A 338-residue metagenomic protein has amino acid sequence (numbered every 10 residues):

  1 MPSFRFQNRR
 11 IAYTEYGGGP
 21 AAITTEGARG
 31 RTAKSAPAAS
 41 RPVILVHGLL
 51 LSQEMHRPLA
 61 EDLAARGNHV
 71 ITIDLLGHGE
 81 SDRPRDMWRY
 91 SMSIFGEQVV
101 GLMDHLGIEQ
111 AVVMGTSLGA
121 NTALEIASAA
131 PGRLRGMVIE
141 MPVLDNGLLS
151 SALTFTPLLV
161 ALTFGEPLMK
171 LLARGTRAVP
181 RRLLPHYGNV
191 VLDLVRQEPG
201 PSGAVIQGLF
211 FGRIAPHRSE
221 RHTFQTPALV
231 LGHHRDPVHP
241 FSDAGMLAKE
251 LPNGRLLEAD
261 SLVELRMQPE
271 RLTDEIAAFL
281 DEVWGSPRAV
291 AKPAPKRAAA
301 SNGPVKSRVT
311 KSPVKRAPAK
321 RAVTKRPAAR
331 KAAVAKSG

Functional and structural regions predicted by a protein language model:
R9-D82: Conserved HGGG/HGGXW glycine-rich cap/lid loop of the alpha/beta-hydrolase fold
R29, T72-V112: Active-site loop/oxyanion-hole signature of alpha/beta-hydrolase fold enzymes
G115-G119, A123: Gly/Ala-rich beta-loop-alpha elbow adjacent to hydrolase catalytic centers
L124, S128-A129, L134-F164: Flexible "cap/lid" loop of the alpha/beta hydrolase fold
V190-S219: Hydrophobic, aromatic-rich cap/lid helix
F224, V230-G232: Short beta-strand/loop motif that positions the catalytic acidic residue of the alpha/beta-hydrolase fold
P237-D243: Conserved alpha/beta-hydrolase "acid-adjacent" motif
N253-N302, K306, K336-G338: Catalytic active-site module of serine/aspartate enzymes centered on a nucleophile-bearing elbow/loop
